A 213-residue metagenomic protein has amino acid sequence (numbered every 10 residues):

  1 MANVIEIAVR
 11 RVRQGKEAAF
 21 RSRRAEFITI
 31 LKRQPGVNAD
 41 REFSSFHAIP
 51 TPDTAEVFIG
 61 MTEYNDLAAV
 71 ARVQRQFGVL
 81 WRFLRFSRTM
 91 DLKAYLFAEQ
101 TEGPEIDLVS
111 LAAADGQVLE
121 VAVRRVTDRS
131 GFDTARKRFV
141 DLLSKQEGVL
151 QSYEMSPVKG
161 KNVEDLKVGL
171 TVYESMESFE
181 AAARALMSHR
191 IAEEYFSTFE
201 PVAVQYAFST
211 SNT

Functional and structural regions predicted by a protein language model:
M1-R82, F86-T213: Short S/T/G/P-rich N-terminal loop/turn motif that feeds into the first structured element of a domain
